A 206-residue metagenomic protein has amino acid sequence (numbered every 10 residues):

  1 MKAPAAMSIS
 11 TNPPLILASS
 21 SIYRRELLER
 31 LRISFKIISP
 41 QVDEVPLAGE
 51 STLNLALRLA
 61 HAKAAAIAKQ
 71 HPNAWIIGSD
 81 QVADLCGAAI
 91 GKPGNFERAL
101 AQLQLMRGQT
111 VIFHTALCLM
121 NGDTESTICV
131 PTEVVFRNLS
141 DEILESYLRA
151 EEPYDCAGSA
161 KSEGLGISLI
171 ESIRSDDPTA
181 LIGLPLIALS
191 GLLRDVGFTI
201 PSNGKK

Functional and structural regions predicted by a protein language model:
K2-S8, A48-G49: Accessory recognition modules or surfaces
A5-I33: N-terminal beta1-alpha1 ligand-phosphate binding loop
I9-L15, T52-K206: Anionic-ligand binding patches
S20, P40, G122: Cofactor-binding loop segments of dinucleotide-utilizing enzymes, especially the Rossmann-like FAD- and NAD(P)+-binding
E26-R30, L47, K69-Q70: Short loop/helix-cap segments at secondary-structure boundaries that form the rim of catalytic
R32-S34, G197-F198: Short, solvent-exposed amphipathic alpha-helical segments in soluble enzyme and RNA/protein-processing domains
F35-K36, Q81: Short, solvent-exposed secondary-structure junction/capping segments
K36-V45: A short beta-strand-loop structural module common to alpha/beta enzyme folds
